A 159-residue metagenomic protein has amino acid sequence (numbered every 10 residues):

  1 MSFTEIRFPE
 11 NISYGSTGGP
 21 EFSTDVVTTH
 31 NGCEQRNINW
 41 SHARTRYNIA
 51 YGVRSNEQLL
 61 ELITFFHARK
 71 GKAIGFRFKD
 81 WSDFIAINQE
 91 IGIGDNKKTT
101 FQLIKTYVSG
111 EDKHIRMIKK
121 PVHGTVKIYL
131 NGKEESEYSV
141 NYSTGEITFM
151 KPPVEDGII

Functional and structural regions predicted by a protein language model:
M1-I74: Solvent-exposed edge beta-strands and adjacent loop segments that serve as assembly or binding interfaces
R36-N37, Q89, F149-M150: Beta-strand-rich interaction surfaces with strong enrichment in secreted/lumenal proteins
R46, K98-T100, Y142-T148: A generic structural signal for beta-strand entry/edge sites
R46-A50, Q102, I158: Beta-strand secondary-structure signal
V53, I104-V108, T148-E155: Secondary-structure transition/turn motif
Q58-L60, D112, D156: Intrinsically disordered, low-complexity acidic/polar segments
I63-S139: Extended beta-strand solenoid/passenger and fiber regions
V126-I159: Surface-exposed interaction regions enriched in Ser/Thr/Asp/Glu that occur as long low-complexity tracts or repetitive
